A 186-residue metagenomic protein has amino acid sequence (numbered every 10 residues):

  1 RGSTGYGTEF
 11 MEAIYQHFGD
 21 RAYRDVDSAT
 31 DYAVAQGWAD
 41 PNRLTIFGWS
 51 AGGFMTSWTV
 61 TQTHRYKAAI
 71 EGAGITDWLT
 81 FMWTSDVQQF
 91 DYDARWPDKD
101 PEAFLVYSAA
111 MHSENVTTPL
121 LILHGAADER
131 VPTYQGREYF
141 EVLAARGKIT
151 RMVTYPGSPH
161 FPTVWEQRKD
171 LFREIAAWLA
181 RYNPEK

Functional and structural regions predicted by a protein language model:
R1-K186: Active-site-proximal cap/loop segments of hydrolase catalytic domains
